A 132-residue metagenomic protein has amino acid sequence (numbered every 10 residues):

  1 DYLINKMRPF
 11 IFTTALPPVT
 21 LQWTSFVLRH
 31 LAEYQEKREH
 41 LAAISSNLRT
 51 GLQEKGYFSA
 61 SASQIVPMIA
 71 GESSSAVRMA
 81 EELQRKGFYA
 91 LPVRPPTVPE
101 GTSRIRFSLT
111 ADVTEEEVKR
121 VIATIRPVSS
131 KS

Functional and structural regions predicted by a protein language model:
D1-A62: Active-site C-terminal subdomain of aminotransferase-like
N5, F88-L91: Short gly/ser/thr-rich secondary-structure transition/capping motifs
P17, P95-T97: Short, ordered loop/turn segments at secondary-structure junctions
Q22, E39, S74, E116-K119: A generic "alpha-helical surface" signal
Y34, E39-S46, Q53-G87, T97-T102 (+1 more regions): Conserved PLP-binding catalytic core of the aspartate aminotransferase-like
R85-Y89, T97-S132: PLP-dependent enzyme catalytic core of the Aspartate aminotransferase-like
